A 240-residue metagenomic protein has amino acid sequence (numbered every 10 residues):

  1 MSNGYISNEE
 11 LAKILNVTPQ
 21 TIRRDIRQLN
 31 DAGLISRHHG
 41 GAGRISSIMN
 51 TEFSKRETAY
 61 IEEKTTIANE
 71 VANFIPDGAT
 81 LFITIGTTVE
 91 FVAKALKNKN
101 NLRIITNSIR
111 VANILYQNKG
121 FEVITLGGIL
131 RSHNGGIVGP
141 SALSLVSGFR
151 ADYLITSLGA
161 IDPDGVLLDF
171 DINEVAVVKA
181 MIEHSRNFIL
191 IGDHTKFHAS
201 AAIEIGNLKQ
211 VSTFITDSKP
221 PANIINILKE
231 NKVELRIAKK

Functional and structural regions predicted by a protein language model:
M1-L15, Q20-T87, A93-I105, I109 (+1 more regions): HTH-adjacent hinge/linker in prokaryotic transcriptional regulators
G4-E10, N16, D31, N113-K240: Conserved phosphate- and dinucleotide-binding cores of soluble alpha/beta proteins, encompassing both enzyme active
